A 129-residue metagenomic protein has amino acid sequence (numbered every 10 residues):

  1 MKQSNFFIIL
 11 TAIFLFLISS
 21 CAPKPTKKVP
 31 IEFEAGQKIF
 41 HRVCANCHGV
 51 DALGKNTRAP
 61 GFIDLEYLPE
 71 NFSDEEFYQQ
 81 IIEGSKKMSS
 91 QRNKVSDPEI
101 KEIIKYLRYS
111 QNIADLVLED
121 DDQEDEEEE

Functional and structural regions predicted by a protein language model:
M1-I9: Bacterial N-terminal signal peptides that target proteins for export
L17-S20: C-terminal motif of bacterial Sec signal peptides marking the signal peptidase cleavage site
P23: Short, conserved catalytic or interaction motifs in soluble domains
T26-P30, H41, S90-E129: Flexible coil segments in periplasmic/lumen-exposed cytochrome c-class electron-transfer proteins
F33, Q37, G49, L53-Q79: Gly/Gly-Pro-rich "capping" loops immediately C-terminal to redox-active cysteine motifs in periplasmic/lumenal
G36-D51, I103-L107: The canonical Cys-X-X-Cys-His
A45, I63, S89: Cys/His/Pro-rich metal-binding microdomains
E75-Q91: Short Fe-S-cluster ligation motifs
